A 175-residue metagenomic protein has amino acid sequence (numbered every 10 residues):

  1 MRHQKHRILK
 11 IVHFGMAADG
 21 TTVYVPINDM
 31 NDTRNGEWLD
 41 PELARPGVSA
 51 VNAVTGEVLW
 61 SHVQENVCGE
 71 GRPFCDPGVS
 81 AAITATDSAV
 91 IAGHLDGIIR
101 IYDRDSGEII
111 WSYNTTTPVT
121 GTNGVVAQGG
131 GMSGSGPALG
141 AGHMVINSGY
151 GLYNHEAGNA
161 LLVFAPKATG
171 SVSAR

Functional and structural regions predicted by a protein language model:
M1-H13, A17-V79, T84-G134, A138-R175: Extracytoplasmic/lumenal domain signature
